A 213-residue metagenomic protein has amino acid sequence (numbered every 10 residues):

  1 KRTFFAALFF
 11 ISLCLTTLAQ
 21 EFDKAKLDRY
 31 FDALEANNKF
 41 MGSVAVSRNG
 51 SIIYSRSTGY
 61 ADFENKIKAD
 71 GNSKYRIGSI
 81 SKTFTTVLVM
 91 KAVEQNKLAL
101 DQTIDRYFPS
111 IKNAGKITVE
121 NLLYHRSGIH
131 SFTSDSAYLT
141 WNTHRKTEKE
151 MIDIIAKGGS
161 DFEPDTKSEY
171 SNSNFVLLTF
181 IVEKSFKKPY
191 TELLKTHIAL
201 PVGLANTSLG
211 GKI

Functional and structural regions predicted by a protein language model:
K1-D23: Bacterial Sec-dependent N-terminal signal peptides
E21-N37: Short N-terminal segments immediately surrounding and downstream of signal-peptide cleavage
E35-K68: A short, well-structured edge-of-sheet supersecondary motif
N49-S51, F63-S171, F186-K188: Active-site-proximal loop and beta-strand segments within enzyme catalytic domains
S55-T58, F132-A137, L209-G210: Short, solvent-exposed loop/turn and secondary-structure capping segments
T118, S173-N174, A205-K212: Mid-domain, small-residue-enriched loop/turn segments at the edges of structured enzyme/sensor domains
E192-L193, K212-I213: Penicillin-binding protein/beta-lactamase superfamily catalytic region
